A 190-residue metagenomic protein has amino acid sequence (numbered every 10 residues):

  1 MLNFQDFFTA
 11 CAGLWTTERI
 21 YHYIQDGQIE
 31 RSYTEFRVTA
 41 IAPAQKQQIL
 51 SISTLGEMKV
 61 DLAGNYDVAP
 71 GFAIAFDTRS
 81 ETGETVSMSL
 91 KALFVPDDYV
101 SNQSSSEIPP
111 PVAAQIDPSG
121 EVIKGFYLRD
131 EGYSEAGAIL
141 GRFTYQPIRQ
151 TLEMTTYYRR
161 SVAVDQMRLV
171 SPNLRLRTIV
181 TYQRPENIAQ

Functional and structural regions predicted by a protein language model:
F4-Q190: Soluble ligand-binding/transfer domains with enclosed cavities or grooves
